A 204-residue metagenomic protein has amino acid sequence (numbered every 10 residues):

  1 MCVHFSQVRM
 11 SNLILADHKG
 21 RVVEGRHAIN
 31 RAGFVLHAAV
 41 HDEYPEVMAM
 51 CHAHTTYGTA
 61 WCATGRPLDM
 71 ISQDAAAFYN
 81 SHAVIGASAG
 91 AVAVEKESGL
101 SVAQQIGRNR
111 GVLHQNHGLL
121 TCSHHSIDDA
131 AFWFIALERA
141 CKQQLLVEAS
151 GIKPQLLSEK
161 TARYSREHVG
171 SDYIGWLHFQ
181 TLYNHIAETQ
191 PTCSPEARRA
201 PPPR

Functional and structural regions predicted by a protein language model:
M1-R204: Glycine-rich flexible loops
